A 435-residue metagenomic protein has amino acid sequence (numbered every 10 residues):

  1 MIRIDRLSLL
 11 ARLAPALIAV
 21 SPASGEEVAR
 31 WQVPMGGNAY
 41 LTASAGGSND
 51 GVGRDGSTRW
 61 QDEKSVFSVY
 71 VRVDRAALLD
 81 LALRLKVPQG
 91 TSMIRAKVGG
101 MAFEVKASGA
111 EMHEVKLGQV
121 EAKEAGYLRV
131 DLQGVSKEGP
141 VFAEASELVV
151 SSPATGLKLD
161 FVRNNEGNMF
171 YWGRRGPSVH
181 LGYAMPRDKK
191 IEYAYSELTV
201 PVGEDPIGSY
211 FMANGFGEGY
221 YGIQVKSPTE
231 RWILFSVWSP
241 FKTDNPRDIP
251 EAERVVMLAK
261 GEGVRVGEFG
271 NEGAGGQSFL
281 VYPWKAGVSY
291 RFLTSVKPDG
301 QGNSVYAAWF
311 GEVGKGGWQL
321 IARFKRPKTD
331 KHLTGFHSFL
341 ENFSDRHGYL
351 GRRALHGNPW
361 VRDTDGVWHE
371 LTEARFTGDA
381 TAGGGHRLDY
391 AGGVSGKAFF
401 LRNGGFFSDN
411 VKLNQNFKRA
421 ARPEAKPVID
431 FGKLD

Functional and structural regions predicted by a protein language model:
I2-A11: Bacterial N-terminal signal peptides that target proteins for export
R3, S24-G25: Intrinsically disordered, low-complexity regulatory regions of eukaryotic regulatory proteins
D5, I18-S21, A45: Intrinsic disorder/low-complexity segments
A11-A19: Bacterial N-terminal signal peptides
G25-P283, L293-P298, G302-D435: Extracytoplasmic
